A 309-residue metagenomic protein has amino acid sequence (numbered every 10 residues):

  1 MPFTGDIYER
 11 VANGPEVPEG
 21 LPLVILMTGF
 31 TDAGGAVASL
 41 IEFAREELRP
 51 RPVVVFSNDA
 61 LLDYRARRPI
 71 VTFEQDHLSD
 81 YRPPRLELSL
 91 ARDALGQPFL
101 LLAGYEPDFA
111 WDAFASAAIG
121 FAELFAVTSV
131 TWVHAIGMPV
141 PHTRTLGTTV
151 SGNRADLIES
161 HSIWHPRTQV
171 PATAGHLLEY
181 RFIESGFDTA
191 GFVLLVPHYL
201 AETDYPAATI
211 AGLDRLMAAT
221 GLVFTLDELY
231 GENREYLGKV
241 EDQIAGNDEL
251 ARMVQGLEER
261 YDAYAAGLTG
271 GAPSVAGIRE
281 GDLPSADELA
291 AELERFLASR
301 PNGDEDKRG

Functional and structural regions predicted by a protein language model:
M1-G104: N-terminal short beta-loop-beta anion/metal-coordinating cradle
I25-M27, A103-G104, W132-H134, V193-L195: Short beta-strand segments
T28-G35, P107-F109, A135-V140, H198-Y199: Gly/Ser/Thr-rich loops at beta-strand to alpha-helix junctions that form or flank small-molecule/cofactor-binding
D32-S39, F109, A113, T173 (+4 more regions): Conserved active-site and cofactor/substrate-binding residues in soluble primary-metabolism enzymes
V54, L100-L102, T131, D188-V193: Hydrophobic/aromatic beta-strand patches that form the interior of the parallel beta-sheet core in alpha/beta enzyme
Q97, Y105-D156, L178: Internal, conserved structured core segments that host functional sites
P139-A219, V223: Catalytic cores of processing enzymes, dominated by hydrolases/peptidases, characterized by acidic/His-rich
L200-G309: A conserved C-terminal secondary-structure "cap"
